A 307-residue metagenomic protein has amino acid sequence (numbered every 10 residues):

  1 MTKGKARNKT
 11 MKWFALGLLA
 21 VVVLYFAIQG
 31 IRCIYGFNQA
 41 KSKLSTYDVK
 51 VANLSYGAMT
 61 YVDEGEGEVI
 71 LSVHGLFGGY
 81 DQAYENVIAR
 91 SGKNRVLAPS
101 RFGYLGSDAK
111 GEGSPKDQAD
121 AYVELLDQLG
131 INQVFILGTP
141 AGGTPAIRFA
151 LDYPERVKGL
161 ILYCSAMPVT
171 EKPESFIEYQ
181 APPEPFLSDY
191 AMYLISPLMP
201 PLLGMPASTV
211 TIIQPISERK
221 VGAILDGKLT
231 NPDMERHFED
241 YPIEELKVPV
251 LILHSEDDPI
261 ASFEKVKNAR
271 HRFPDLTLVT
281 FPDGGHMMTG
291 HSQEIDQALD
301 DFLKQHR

Functional and structural regions predicted by a protein language model:
D63-G106: Conserved HGGG/HGGXW glycine-rich cap/lid loop of the alpha/beta-hydrolase fold
D117-F135: Conserved acidic catalytic loop of the alpha/beta-hydrolase fold
Q133-E171: Conserved hydrolase catalytic core segment
L160-D189: Flexible "cap/lid" loop of the alpha/beta hydrolase fold
Q180-A181, P185-Y241: Alpha/beta-hydrolase
L246, I252-H254, D258: Short beta-strand/loop motif that positions the catalytic acidic residue of the alpha/beta-hydrolase fold
P259-K265: Conserved alpha/beta-hydrolase "acid-adjacent" motif
D275-R307: Catalytic active-site module of serine/aspartate enzymes centered on a nucleophile-bearing elbow/loop
